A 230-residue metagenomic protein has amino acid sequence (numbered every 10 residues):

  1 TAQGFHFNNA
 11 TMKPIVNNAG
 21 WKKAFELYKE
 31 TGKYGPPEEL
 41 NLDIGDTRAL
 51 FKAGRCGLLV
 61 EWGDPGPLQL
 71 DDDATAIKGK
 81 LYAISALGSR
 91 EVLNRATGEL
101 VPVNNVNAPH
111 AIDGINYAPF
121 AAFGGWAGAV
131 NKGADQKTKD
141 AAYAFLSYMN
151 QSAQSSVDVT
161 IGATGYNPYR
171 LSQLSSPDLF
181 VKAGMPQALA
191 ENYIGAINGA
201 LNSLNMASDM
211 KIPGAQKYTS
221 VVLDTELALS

Functional and structural regions predicted by a protein language model:
T1-A10, F25-K29, Y117-N131, K217-L229: Periplasmic solute-binding protein
A2-N41, Y82-S89, V101-P109: Glycine-centered hinge/linker elements that transmit conformational signals in sensory and ligand-binding systems
K33, A74-S172, A207: Extracytoplasmic/periplasmic substrate-recognition and gating elements
E38-A53: Short helix-initiation/N-cap motifs at beta->coil->alpha
I44, E61-G66, S85-L87, G124: Beta->alpha turn/N-cap motifs
K52-W62, G79: Alpha-to-beta junction loops
E61-I77: A ligand-binding cleft/hinge motif common to bilobed small-molecule-binding domains
T97-D113, T160-A228: Long, aromatic- and glycine/proline-rich binding clefts that accommodate carbohydrate-like moieties
